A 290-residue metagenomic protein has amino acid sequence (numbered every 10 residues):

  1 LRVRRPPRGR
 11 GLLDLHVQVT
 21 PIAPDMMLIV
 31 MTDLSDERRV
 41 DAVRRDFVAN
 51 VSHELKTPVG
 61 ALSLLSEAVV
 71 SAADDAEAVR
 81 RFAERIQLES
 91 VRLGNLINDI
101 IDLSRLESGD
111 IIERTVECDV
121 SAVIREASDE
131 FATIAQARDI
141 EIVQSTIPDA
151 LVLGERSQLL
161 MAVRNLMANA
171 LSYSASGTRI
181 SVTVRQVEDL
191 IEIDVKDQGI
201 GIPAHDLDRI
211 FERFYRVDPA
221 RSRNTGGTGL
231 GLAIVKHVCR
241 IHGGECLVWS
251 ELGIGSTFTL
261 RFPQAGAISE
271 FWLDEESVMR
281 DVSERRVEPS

Functional and structural regions predicted by a protein language model:
L88-L93: Short alpha-helical segment of the dimerization/phosphotransfer core of two-component systems
S108-E113, L151-G154: Conserved micro-motifs of the catalytic ATP-binding
R114-S128: A conserved beta-strand-to-alpha-helix junction within the catalytic ATP-binding
V116-E117, Q136, E141-A150: Conserved catalytic submotifs in the C-terminal HATPase_c
G177-D189: Short beta-strand/loop element within the Bergerat-fold HATPase_c
I202-F214, L273-E275: Short conserved segment of the HATPase_c
G243-W249: Glycine-rich ATP-binding loops of the HATPase_c
